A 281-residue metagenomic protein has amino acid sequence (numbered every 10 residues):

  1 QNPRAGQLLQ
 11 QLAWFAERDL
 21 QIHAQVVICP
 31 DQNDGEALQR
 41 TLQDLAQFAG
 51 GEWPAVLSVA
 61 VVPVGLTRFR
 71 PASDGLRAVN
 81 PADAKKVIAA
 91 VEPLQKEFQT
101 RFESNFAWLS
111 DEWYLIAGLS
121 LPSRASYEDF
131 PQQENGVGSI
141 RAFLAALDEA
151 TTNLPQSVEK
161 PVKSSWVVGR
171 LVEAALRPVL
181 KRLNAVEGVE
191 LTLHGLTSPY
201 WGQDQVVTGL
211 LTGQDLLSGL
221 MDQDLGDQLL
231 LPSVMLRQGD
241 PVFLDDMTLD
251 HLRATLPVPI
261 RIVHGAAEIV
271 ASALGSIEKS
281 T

Functional and structural regions predicted by a protein language model:
Q1-A16, Q21-N33, E52-V64: Core AdoMet radical
G6, Q39-R40, L244-T248: Charged helix-capping and loop-helix junction motifs
L8, L38-T41, A84-V87: Aromatic/hydrophobic pocket-lining residues that form the small-molecule binding cavity in soluble enzyme cores
L8-Q11, T41, L176-V179: Hydrophobic side chains in well-ordered alpha-helices
E17-D34, P161-S164, V189-T197: Charged, low-complexity, helix/coiled-coil-prone segments
N33-Q47: Catalytic cores of alpha/beta
F48-A55, A60, L66-T281: Auxiliary Fe-S-binding modules of radical SAM enzymes
